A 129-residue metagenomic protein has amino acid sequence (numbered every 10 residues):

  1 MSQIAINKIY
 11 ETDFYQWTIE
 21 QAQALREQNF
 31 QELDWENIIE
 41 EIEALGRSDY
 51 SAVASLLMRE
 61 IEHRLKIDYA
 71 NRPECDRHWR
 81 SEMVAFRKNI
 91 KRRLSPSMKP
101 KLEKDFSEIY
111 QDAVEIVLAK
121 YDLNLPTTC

Functional and structural regions predicted by a protein language model:
M1-M58, R64-C129: Surface/interface-facing alpha-helical segments and adjacent flexible terminal/loop regions used for partner/assembly
